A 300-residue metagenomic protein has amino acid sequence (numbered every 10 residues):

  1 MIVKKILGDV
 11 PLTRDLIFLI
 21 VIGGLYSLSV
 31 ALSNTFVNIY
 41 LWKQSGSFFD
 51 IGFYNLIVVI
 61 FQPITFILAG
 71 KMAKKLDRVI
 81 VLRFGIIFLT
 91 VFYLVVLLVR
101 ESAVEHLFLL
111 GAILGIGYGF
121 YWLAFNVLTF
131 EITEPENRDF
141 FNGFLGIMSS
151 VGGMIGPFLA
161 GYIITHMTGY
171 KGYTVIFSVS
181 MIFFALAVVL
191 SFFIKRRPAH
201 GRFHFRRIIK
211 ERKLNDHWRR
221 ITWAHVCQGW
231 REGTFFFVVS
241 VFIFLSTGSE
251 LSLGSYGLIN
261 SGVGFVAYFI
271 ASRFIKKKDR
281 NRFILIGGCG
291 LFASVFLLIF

Functional and structural regions predicted by a protein language model:
I2-I64, D216-N260: Helix-loop boundary and gating motifs at the non-cytosolic
G24, V104-Y121, V226, F300: Hydrophobic core of transmembrane alpha-helices in multi-pass small-molecule transporters, especially MFS/SLC-type
I39, I155-I176, S240-L245: Transmembrane alpha-helix termini and helix-breaking/packing motifs in multi-pass membrane transporters
I64-R78, I164, V266-R280: Helix-to-loop junctions at the C-terminal end of transmembrane segments in multipass secondary transporters
I87-S102, C289-F300: C-terminal ends and interior cores of transmembrane alpha-helices in multi-pass membrane transporters/permeases
F120-E134, V239: Intracellular juxtamembrane helix-capping segments at the cytosolic ends of symmetry-related transmembrane helices
N142-G161: Glycine-rich segments within core transmembrane alpha-helices of 12-TM secondary carriers
M181-H200: C-terminal membrane-cytosol helix-exit motif in multi-pass small-molecule transporters
